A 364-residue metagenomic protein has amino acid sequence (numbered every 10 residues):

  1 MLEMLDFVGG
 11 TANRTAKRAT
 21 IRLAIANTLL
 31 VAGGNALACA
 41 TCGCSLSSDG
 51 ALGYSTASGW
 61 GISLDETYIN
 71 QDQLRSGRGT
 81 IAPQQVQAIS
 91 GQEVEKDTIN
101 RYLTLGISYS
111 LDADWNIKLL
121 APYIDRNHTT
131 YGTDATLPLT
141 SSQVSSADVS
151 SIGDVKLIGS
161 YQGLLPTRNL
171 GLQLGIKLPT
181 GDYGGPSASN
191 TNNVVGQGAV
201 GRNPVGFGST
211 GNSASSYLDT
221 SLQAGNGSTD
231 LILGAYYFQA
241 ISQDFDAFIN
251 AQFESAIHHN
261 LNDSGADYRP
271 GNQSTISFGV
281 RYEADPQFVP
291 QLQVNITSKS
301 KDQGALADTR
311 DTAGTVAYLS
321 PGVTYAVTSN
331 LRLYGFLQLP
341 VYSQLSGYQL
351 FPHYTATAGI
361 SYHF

Functional and structural regions predicted by a protein language model:
N35-Q87, Q162, T167, P179-T210 (+2 more regions): Outer-membrane beta-barrel biogenesis signature
D49-G50, A88-E93, T140-A147, L218-Q223 (+3 more regions): Extracellular loop and loop/strand-boundary signature of outer-membrane beta-barrel proteins
L52, L64-E66, L105-Y109, L119 (+6 more regions): Residues on the lipid-exposed face of transmembrane beta-strands in outer-membrane beta-barrel proteins
S58, I99-L103, S141, V149-V155 (+4 more regions): Residues that define the transmembrane beta-barrel architecture of outer-membrane proteins
W60, W115-I117, T167-L170, D244-A247 (+2 more regions): Repeated loop/turn-to-beta-strand initiation elements of outer-membrane beta-barrel proteins
E66-D72, A121-N127, G163, I176-D182 (+5 more regions): Transmembrane beta-strands of outer-membrane beta-barrel pores
R75-G77, A82-Q85, E254-F364: Outer membrane beta-barrel transmembrane domains
D125-S264: Outer-membrane pore/translocation modules
